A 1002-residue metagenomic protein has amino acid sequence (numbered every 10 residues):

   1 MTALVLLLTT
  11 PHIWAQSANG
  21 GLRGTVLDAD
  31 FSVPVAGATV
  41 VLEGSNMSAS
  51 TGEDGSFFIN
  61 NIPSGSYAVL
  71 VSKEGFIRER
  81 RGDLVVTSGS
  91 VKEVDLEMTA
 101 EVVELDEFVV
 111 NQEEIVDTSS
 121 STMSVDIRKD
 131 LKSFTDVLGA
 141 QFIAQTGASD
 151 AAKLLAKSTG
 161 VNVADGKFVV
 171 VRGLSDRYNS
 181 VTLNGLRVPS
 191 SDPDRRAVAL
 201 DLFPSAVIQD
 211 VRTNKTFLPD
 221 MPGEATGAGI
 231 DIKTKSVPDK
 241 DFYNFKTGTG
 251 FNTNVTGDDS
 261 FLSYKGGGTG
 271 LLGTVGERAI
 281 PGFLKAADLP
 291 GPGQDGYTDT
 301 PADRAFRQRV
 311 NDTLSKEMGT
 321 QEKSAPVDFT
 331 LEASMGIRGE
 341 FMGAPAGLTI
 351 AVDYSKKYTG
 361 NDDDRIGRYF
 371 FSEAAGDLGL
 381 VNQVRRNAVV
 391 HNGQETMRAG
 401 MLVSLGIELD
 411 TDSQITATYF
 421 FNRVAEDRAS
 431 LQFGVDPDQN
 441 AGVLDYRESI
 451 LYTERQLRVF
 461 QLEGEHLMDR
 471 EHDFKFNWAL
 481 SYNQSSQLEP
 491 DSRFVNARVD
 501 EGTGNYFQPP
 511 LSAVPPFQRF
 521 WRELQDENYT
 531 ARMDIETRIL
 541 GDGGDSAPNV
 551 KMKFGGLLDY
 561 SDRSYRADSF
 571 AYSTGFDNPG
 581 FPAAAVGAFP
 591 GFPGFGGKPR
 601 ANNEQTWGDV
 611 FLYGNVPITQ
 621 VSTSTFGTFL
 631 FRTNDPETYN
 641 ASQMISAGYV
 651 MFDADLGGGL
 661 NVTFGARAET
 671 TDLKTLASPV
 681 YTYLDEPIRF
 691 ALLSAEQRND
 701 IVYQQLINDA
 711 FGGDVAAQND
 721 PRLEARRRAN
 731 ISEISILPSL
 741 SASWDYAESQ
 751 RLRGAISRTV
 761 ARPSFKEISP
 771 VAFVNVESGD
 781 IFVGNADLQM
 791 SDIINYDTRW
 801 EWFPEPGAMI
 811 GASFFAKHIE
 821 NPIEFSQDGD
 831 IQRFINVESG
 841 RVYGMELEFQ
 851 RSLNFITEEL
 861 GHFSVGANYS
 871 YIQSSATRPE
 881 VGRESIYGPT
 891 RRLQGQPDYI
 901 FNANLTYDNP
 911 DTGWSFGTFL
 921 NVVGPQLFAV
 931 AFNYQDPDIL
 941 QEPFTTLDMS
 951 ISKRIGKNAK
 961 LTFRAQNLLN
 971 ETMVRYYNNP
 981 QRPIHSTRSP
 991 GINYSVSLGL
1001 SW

Functional and structural regions predicted by a protein language model:
P11-E113: Periplasm-facing N-terminal accessory domains of Gram-negative outer-membrane beta-barrel systems
I77, L84-E93, E107-R177, L183-P219 (+2 more regions): Periplasmic N-terminal accessory/gating domains of Gram-negative outer-membrane beta-barrel systems
L186-R187, D427, S486-L488, D562-S564 (+11 more regions): Surface-exposed extracellular loop regions of Gram-negative outer-membrane beta-barrel proteins, predominantly
V237-F242, E340-G347, T411-D412, M468-K475 (+9 more regions): Short loop/turn motifs that connect adjacent beta-strands in outer-membrane beta-barrel proteins
K285-S430, R455-F460, P738-S741: Transmembrane beta-barrel wall of Gram-negative outer-membrane proteins
G442-E463, T633-S646, R728-I731, S749 (+7 more regions): Outer-membrane beta-barrel signature, preferentially recognizing the C-terminal barrel domain of Gram-negative
Y572, F576, G580, N921-A931 (+1 more regions): C-terminal beta-signal and adjacent terminal beta-strands/loops of Gram-negative outer-membrane beta-barrel proteins
M809-E820, R833-V930: Gram-negative outer-membrane beta-barrel transporters
